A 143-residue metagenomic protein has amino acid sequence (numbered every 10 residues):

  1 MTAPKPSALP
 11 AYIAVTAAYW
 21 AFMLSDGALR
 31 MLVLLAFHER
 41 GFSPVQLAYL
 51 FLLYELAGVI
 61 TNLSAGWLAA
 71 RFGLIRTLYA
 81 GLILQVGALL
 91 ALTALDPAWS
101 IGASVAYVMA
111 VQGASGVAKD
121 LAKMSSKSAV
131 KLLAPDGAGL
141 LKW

Functional and structural regions predicted by a protein language model:
K5-L56: Helix-loop boundary and gating motifs at the non-cytosolic
W20, A88, I101-A122: Hydrophobic core of transmembrane alpha-helices in multi-pass small-molecule transporters, especially MFS/SLC-type
D26, E55-N62, K119, K123: Residue-level signal for conserved functional micro-sites within the alpha-helical transmembrane segments of Major
E39-R40, A70-R71, L132: Membrane-helix boundary and inter-helical linker elements of multi-pass secondary transporters
I60-L74: Helix-to-loop junctions at the C-terminal end of transmembrane segments in multipass secondary transporters
I83-I101: C-terminal ends and interior cores of transmembrane alpha-helices in multi-pass membrane transporters/permeases
V111-W143: Cytoplasmic helix-loop-helix junction between adjacent transmembrane helices in 12-TM secondary transporters
